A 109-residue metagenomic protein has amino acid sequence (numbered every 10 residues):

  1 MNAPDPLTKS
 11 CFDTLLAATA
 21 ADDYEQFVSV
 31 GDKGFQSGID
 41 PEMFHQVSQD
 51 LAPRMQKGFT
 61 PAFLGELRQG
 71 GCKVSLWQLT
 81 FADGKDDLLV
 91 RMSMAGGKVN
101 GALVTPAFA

Functional and structural regions predicted by a protein language model:
M1-A21: Short, low-complexity N-terminal intrinsically disordered segments enriched in polar/charged residues
N2-P4, F27, R68: A short alpha-helix capping/helix-coil boundary motif
K9-S10, Q26-G65: Short solvent-exposed beta->alpha transition segments
A20, D40, G84-D86: Amphipathic alpha-helical protein-protein interaction surfaces
Y24-E25, V99: Internal amphipathic alpha-helical segments of the cytochrome P450 catalytic fold
Q46-G96, G101-L103: Surface-exposed, charged secondary-structure patches
V104-A109: Low-complexity, intrinsically disordered terminal/linker segments enriched in charged and Gly/Pro repeats
